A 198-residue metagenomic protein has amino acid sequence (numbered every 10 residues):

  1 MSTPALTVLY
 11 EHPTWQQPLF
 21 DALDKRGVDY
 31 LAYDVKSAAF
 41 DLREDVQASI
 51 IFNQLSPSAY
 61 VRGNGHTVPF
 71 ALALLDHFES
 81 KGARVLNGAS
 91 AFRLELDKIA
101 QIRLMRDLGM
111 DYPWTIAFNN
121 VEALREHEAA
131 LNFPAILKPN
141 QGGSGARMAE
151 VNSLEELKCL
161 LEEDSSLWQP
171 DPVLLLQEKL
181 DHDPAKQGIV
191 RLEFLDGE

Functional and structural regions predicted by a protein language model:
S2-T7: Extreme N-terminal starter segment of soluble prokaryotic enzymes
E11-W114: Conserved N-proximal alpha/beta basic substrate-recognition cap immediately N-terminal to, or forming the N-lobe
F40-S49, E126-A130, D164-S165: Short amphipathic alpha-helix with an adjacent loop that forms part of the alpha/beta core around
S90-F92, N119-A123, Q141-S144, E155-E156 (+1 more regions): Short acidic/polar capping segments at secondary-structure boundaries
M105-R106, L131-A146, W168-P184: ATP-grasp fold ATP-binding core
L108-F133: Rossmann-like NAD(P)H-binding beta-loop-alpha module
A135-E163: Glycine-rich phosphate-binding loop of ATP-grasp-fold ATP-dependent ligases
N152-E198: Phosphate-binding site of ATP-dependent enzymes
